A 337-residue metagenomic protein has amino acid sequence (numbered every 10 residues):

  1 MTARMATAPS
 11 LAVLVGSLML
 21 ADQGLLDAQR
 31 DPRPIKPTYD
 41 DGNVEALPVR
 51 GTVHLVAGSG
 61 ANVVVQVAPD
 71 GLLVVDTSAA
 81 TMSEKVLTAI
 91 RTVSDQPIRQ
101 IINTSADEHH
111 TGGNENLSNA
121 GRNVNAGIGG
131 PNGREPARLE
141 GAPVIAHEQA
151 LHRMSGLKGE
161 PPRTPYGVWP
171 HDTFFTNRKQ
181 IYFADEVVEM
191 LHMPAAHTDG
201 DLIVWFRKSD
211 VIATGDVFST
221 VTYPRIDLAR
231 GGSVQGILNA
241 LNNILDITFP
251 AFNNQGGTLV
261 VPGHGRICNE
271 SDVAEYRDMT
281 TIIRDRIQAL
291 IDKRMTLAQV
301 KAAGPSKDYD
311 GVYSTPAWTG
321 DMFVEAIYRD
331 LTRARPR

Functional and structural regions predicted by a protein language model:
M1-M5: N-terminal secretory signal peptides that target proteins for export/translocation
A12, G16-D70: Zn-dependent metallo-beta-lactamase
A21-I35, V124-A126, G133, P250-G256 (+1 more regions): Accessory terminal helices/loops
R30, P48, P136-G141, I145-M193 (+3 more regions): Metallo-beta-lactamase
V44-T92, L202-D216: Conserved beta-strand hairpin/beta-sheet module of binuclear metal-dependent hydrolase folds, prominently
A46, P69-L73, T81-R134, R138-A142: Active-site metal-binding motif and surrounding structural segment of the metallo-beta-lactamase
T52, Q66, D76, I90 (+10 more regions): Divalent metal-coordination and catalytic microenvironments
G71-L72, A79-T81, Q180, V187 (+1 more regions): Metallo-beta-lactamase
